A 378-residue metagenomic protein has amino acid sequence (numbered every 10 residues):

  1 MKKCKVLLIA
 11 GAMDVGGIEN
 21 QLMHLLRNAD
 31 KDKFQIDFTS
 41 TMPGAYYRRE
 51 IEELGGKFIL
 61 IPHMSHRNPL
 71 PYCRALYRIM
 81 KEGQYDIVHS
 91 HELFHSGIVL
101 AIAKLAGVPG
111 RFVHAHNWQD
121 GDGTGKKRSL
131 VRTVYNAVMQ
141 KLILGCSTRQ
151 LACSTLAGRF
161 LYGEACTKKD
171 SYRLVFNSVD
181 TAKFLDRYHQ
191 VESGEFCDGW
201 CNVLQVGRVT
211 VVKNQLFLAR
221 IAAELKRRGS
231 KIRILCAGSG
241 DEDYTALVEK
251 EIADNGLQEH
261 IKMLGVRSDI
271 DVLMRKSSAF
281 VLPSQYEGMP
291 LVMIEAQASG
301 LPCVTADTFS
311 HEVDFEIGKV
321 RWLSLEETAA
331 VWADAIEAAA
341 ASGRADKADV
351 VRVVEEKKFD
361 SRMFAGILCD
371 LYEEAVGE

Functional and structural regions predicted by a protein language model:
G16-H24, C201, Q205-E224, S230 (+2 more regions): A conserved mid-protein helix/loop that constitutes part of the nucleotide-sugar donor-binding site
F38-A45, V179, V206, I232-L247: Glycosyltransferase donor-sugar binding loop
F38-S40, M293, P302-D307, E312: Short hydrophobic beta-strand element within catalytic cores of glycosyltransferases and related nucleotide-activated
S90-I98, H114-H116: Short His-centered aromatic/hydrophobic patch
L144-D186: A short, active-site helix/loop in glycosyltransferases that binds the activated sugar's phosphate group
A246-G265: Nucleotide-activated donor-binding/catalytic signature segment of Leloir-type glycosyltransferases, i.e., the conserved
V266, Q285: Aromatic "clamp/platform" in nucleotide-sugar-dependent glycosyltransferases that forms part of the donor/acceptor
E312-A341: Change "using UDP/GDP/dTDP sugars" to "using nucleotide sugars
